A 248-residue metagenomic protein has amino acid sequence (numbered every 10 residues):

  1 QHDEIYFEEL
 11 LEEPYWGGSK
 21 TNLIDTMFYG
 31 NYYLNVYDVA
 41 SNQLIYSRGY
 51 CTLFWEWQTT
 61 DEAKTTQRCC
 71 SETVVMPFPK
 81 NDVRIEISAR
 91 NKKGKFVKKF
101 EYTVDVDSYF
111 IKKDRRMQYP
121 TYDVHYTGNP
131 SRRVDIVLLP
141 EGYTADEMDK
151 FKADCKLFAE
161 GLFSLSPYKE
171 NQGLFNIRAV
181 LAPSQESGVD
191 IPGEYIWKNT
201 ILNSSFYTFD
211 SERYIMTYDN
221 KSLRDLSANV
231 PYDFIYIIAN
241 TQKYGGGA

Functional and structural regions predicted by a protein language model:
Q1-F110: Beta-strand-enriched, solvent-exposed domains that form extended recognition/catalytic surfaces
T26, T66-R68, P77-P79, G128-P130 (+2 more regions): A generic structural signal for short, solvent-exposed coil/turn residues that cap or connect secondary-structure
Y32, V83, V134, F175 (+1 more regions): Residue-level detector of short, conserved catalytic/binding motifs and their immediate flanks
Y50, L174-F175: Sparse recognition of residues in long alpha-helices and their boundaries
Y109-E170, A179-I191, N203-T208, M216-T217 (+2 more regions): Fold-level signature of zinc-dependent metallopeptidase catalytic domains
P192-N199: Short, surface-exposed amphipathic charged segments that create phosphate/polyanion-binding patches used for binding
